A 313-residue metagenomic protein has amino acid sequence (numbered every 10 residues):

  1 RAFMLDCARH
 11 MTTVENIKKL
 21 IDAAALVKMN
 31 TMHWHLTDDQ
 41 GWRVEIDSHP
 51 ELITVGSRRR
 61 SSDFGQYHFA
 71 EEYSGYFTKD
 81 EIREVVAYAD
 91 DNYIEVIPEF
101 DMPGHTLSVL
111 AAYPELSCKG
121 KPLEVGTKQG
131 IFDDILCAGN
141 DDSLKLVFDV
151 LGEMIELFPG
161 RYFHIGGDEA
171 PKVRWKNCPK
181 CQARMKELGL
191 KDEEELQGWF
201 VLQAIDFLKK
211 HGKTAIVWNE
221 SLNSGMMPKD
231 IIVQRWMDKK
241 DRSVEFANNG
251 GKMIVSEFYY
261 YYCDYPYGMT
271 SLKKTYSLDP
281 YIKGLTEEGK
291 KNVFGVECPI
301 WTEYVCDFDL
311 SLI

Functional and structural regions predicted by a protein language model:
R1-L5, M32-W34, V96-F100, F163-I165 (+4 more regions): Hydrophobic faces of well-ordered beta-strands that scaffold small-molecule active sites in alpha/beta enzyme cores
A2-N16, D133-D142, D307: Active-site mouth loops of central-metabolism enzymes
F3, A8, T37-G41, D101-H105 (+5 more regions): Active-site beta-loop-alpha junctions enriched in small/polar residues
D6-D39: A conserved hydrophobic secondary-structure block that centers on an alpha-helix together with its immediately flanking
V27-M32, I82-P103, E115, D134-G166: An active-site-proximal structural segment forming one wall of the substrate-binding cleft that immediately precedes
Q40-D91, T106-K145, V173-E193: Aromatic- and acidic-residue-enriched carbohydrate-binding clefts of CAZyme catalytic domains
L144-G152, E156-F163, G167, P171-A247: Gly/Pro-rich turn-and-neighbor structural signature
A215-E220, M227-I231, D238-I313: Flexible, acidic glycine-rich loops studded with aromatic residues
